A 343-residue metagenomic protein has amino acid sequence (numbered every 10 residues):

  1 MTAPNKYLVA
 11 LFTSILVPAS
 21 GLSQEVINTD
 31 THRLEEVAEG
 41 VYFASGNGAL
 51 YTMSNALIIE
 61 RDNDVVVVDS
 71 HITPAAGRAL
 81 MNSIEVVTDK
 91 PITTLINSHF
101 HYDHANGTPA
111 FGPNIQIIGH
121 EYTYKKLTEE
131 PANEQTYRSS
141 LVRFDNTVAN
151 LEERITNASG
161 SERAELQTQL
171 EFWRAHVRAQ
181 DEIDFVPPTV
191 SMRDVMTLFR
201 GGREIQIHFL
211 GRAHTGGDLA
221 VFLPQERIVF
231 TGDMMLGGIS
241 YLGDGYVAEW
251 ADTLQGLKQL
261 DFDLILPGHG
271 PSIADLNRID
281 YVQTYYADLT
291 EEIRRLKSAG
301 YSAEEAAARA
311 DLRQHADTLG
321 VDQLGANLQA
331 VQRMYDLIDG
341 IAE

Functional and structural regions predicted by a protein language model:
M1-L11: Bacterial N-terminal signal peptides that target proteins for export
V9-A19: Bacterial N-terminal signal peptides
T29, E35-E36, K125, P131-F209 (+2 more regions): Metallo-beta-lactamase
L34-V86, L219-T231: Conserved beta-strand hairpin/beta-sheet module of binuclear metal-dependent hydrolase folds, prominently
D62-V65, P74-G119, K258-D261: Active-site metal-binding motif and surrounding structural segment of the metallo-beta-lactamase
Q116, I228, A248-Y301, E305: Divalent-metal (often Zn2+) His-rich catalytic cores of metallo-beta-lactamase-fold enzymes
E204-L260: Active-site-proximal loop/helix segments of hydrolase catalytic cores
S298-E343: C-terminal regulatory/interaction regions
